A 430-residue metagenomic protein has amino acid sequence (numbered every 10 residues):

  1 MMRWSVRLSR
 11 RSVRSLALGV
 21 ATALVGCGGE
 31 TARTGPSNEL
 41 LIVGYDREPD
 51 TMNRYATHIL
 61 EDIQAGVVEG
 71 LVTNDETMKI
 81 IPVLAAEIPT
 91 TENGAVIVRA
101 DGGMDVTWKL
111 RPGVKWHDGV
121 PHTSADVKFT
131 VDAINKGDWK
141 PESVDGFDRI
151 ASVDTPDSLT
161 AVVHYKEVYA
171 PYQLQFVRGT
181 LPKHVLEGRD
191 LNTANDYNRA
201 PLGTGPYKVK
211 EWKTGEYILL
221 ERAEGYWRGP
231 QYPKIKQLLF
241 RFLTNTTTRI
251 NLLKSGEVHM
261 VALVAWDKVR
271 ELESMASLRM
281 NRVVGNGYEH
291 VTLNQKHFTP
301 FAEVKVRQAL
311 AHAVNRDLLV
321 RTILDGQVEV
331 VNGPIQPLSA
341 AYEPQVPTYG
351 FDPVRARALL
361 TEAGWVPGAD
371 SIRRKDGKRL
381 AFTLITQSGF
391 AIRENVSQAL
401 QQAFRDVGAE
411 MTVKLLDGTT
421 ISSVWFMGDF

Functional and structural regions predicted by a protein language model:
M2-A17: Bacterial N-terminal signal peptides that target proteins for export
W4, C27-T34, N74-E76, N93-G94 (+6 more regions): Extracytoplasmic/periplasmic ligand-capture domains
S15-G26: Bacterial N-terminal signal peptides
N38-L40: Extreme N-terminal starter segment of soluble prokaryotic enzymes
I42, I81, D105-T107, T160-V162 (+1 more regions): General beta-strand recognition
G44-R99, D132, L202: N-terminal lobe/hinge region of extracytoplasmic solute-binding protein
E48-P49, G113-V114, V168-Y169: Acidic glycine-/aspartate-rich tracts in secreted/extracellular proteins
S143-R189, E211-K213: Surface-exposed binding/hinge segments that line and control ligand-binding clefts or catalytic entry sites
